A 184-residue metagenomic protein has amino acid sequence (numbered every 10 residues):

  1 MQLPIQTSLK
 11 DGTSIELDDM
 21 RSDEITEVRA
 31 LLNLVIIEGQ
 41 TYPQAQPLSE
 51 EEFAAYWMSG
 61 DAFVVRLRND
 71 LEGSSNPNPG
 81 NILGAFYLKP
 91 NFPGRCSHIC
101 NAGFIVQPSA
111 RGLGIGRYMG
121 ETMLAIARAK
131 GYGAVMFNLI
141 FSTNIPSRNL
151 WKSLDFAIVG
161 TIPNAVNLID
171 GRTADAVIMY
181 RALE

Functional and structural regions predicted by a protein language model:
Q2-K10, S14, L154, T161-E184: C-terminal "cap" of GNAT-fold acetyltransferases
S14-V28: A short beta-loop-alpha structural element at the N-terminal edge of CoA-dependent acyl/N-acetyltransferase catalytic
I25, R29-A55: Conserved GNAT-fold acetyl-CoA-binding loop/helix
Q44-S109, G120-T122, I126, A182-E184: Acetyl-CoA-dependent GNAT
R111, F137-R148: Conserved beta-strand-loop-alpha-helix junction that forms the acyl-donor binding cleft
G112-A129, R148-S153: Conserved acetyl-CoA-binding loop-helix of GNAT-fold acetyltransferases
A127-I140: Conserved GNAT acetyl-CoA-binding A-motif
